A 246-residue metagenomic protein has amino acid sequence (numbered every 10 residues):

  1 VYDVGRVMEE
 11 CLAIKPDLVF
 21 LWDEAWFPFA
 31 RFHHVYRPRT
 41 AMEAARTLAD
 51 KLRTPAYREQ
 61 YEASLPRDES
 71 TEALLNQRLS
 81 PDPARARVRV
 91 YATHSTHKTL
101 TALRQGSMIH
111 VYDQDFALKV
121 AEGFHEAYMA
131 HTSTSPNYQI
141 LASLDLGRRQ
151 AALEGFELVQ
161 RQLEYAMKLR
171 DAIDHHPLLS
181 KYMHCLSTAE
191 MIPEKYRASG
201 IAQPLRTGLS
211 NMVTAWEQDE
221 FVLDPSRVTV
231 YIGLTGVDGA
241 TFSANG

Functional and structural regions predicted by a protein language model:
V1-L178, G208, M212-D219, L223 (+1 more regions): Conserved PLP-enzyme active-site core in the AAT-like
A166-M167, L186-G233, N245: Conserved glycine-rich beta-strand-loop-beta hairpin in the small C-terminal domain of fold type I
L179-M183: Extracellular glycoprotein-like low-complexity segments
